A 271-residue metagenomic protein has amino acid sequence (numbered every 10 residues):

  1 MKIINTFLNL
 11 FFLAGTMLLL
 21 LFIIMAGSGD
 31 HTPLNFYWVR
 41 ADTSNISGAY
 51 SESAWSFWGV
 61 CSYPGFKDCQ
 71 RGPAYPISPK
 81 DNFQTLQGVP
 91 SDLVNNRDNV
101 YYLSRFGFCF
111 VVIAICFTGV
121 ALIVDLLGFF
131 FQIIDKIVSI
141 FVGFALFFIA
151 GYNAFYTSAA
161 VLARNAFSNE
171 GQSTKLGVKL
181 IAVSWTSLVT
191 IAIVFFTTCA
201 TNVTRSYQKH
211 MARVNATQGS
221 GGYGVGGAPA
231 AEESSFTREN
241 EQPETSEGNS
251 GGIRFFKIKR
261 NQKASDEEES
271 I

Functional and structural regions predicted by a protein language model:
M1, V203-I271: Intrinsically disordered, low-complexity terminal tails of fungal membrane proteins
M1-K2, S91-G107, S168-A182: Juxtamembrane membrane-interface segments at transmembrane-helix boundaries in membrane proteins
K2-T32, G107-A160, S184-S187, I191-R205: Signature of small four-pass
L20-I23, T32-F106: A surface-exposed beta-alpha-beta supersecondary segment
W38-I46, F141, A145, Q208-G224: Cytosolic juxtamembrane regulatory segments of membrane proteins
P64-I77, E170-K179, T198-R213: Alpha-helical membrane-embedding segments and immediately adjacent membrane-interface amphipathic helices
A160-N169: Peri-membrane helix termini and adjoining interfacial loops of integral membrane proteins
